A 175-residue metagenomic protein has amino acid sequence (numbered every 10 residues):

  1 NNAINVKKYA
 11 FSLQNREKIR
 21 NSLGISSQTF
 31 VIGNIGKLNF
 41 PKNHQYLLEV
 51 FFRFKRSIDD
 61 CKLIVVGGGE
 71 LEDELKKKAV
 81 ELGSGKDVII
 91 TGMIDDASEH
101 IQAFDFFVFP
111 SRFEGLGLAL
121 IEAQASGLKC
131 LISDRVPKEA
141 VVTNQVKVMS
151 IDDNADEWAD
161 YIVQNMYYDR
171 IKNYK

Functional and structural regions predicted by a protein language model:
A3-S22, S27-Q28: Acidic anion/phosphate-binding donor-loop and adjacent secondary structure in glycosyltransferase catalytic cores
F30, N34-R53, E70-K76: A conserved mid-protein helix/loop that constitutes part of the nucleotide-sugar donor-binding site
K76-G92: Nucleotide-activated donor-binding/catalytic signature segment of Leloir-type glycosyltransferases, i.e., the conserved
M93, R112: Aromatic "clamp/platform" in nucleotide-sugar-dependent glycosyltransferases that forms part of the donor/acceptor
F107-V108: A short hydrophobic beta-strand element within the catalytic core of glycosyltransferases that build diverse glycans
G117-E122: Short glycine/serine-rich donor-binding loops of glycosyltransferases
K129-S133: Short hydrophobic beta-strand element within catalytic cores of glycosyltransferases and related nucleotide-activated
E139-D169: Change "using UDP/GDP/dTDP sugars" to "using nucleotide sugars
